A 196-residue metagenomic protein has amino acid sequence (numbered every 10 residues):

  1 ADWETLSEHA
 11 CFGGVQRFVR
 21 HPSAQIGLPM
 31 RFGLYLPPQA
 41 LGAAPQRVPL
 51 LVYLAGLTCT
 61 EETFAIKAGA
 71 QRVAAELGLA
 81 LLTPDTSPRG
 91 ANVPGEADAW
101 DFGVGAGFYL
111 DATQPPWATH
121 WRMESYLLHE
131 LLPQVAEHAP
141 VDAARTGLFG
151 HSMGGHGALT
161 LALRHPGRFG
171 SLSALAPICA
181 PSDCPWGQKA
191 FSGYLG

Functional and structural regions predicted by a protein language model:
A1-G196: Non-catalytic cap/lid and distal C-terminal segments of serine-dependent acyl enzymes
